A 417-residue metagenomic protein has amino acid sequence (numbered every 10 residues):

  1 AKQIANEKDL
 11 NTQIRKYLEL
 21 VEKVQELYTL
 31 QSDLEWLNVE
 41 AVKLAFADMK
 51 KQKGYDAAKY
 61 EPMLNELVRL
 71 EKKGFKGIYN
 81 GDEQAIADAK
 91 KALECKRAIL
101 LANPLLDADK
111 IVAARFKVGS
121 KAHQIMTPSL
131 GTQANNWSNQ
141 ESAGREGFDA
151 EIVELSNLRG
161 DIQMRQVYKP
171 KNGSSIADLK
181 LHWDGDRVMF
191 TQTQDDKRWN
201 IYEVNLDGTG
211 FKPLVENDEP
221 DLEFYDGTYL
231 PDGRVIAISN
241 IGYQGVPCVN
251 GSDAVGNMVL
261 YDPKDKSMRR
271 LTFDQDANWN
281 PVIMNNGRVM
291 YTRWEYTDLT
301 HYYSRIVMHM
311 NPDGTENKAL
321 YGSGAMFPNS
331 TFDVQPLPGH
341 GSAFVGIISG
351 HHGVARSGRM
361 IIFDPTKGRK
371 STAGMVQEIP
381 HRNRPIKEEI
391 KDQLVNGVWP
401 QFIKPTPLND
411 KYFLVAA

Functional and structural regions predicted by a protein language model:
A5-D33, A47-Q166: Long amphipathic alpha-helical scaffold segments
L106-D107, W183-D184, L230-D232, M284-N286 (+2 more regions): Residue-level detector of Asp-centered blade-edge/turn motifs that repeat once per structural unit in beta-propeller
I111, V188, V235-I236, V289 (+2 more regions): Hydrophobic beta-strand positions that form the internal "hydrophobic ladder" of WD40/Gbeta-like beta-propeller blades
F116-G147, T193-Q194, R198, A237-A254 (+3 more regions): Short, conserved, GDST-rich strand-edge loop motifs in beta-rich repeat architectures
A150-S156, Y202-D207, S252-D265, S304-T315 (+1 more regions): Beta-propeller blade signature
G160-S174, N205-E223, Y261-D276, N311-S330 (+1 more regions): Multi-bladed beta-propeller domains
I176-K180, F224-G227, A325, S330-H351 (+1 more regions): Signature of short aromatic-glycine-proline-rich micro-motifs recurring in repeat-based ectodomains
K197-W279: Asp-box/WD-like beta-propeller blade repeats and closely related beta-sheet repeat scaffolds
